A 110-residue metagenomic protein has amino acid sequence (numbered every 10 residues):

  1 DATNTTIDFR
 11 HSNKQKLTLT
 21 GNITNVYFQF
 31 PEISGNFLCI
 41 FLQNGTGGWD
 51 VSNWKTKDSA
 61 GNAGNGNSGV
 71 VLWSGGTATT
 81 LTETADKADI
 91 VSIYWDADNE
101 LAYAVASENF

Functional and structural regions predicted by a protein language model:
D1-S12: Extracellular beta-solenoid/beta-roll
L17-F110: Acidic, glycine/polar-enriched metal-coordinating patches/loops that mediate binding to polyanionic ligands
